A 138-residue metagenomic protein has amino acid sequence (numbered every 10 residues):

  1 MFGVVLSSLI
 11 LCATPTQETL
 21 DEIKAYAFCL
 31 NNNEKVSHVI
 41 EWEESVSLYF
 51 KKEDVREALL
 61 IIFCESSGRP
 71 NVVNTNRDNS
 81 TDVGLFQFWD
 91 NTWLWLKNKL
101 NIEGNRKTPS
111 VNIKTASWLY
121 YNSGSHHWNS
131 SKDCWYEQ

Functional and structural regions predicted by a protein language model:
V4-G68: Export/targeting segments at the very N-terminus of extracytoplasmic proteins
N31-E34, S45-Y49, N71, T75-N76 (+2 more regions): Second-shell loop/turn segments in exported
K52-R56, D78-T81, N112: Extracellular/periplasmic catalytic domains that process cell-envelope and extracellular macromolecules
L60-F63, G84-F88, L119-Y120: Structural recognition of the beta-strand scaffold that forms the well-ordered cores of secreted hydrolase catalytic
S66-V73, S123-W128: Secretory-pathway/luminal and periplasmic proteins that interact with or process carbohydrate-rich
D78-N98: Substrate-binding/active-site groove segments that recognize and process beta-1,4-linked N-acetyl-hexosamine
V111-S125: Short, compact, well-ordered microdomains
Y121-Q138: Catalytic cores of secreted/periplasmic lytic hydrolases that degrade extracellular macromolecules
